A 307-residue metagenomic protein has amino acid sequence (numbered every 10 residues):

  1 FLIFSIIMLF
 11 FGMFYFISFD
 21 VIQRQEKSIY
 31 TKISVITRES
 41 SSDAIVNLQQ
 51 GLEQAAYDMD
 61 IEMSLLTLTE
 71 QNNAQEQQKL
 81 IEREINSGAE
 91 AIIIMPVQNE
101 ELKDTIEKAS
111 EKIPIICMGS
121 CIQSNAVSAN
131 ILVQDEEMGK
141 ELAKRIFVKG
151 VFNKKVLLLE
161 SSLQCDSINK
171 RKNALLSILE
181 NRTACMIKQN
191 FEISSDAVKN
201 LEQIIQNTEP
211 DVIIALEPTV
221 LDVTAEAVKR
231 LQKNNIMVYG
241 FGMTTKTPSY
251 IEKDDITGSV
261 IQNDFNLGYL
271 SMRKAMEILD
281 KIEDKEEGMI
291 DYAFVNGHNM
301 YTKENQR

Functional and structural regions predicted by a protein language model:
F1-F16: Hydrophobic membrane-insertion alpha-helices, especially the h-region of bacterial N-terminal signal peptides
S18-L48, L65, S128-A129, K155-Q164: Short beta-strand segments enriched in small/hydrophobic residues
A44-M59, M138-L142, D166-A184, V223 (+2 more regions): Short, solvent-exposed amphipathic alpha-helices that sit in or adjacent to ligand/effector-binding or catalytic
A56-A74, K155-L158, L176-V198, P210: Short beta-strand elements in bilobed, periplasmic/extracellular small-molecule ligand-binding domains
I92-E111, E192-P248: Hydrophobic alpha-helical
E101-E137, T244-E252: Flexible loop/hinge segments that line or gate small-molecule binding clefts
I131-K155, T245-T247, Q262-D280: Hydrophobic alpha-helical segments within soluble ligand-binding/sensing domains
N266-R307: Hinge/cleft segment of the Venus flytrap/periplasmic-binding protein
